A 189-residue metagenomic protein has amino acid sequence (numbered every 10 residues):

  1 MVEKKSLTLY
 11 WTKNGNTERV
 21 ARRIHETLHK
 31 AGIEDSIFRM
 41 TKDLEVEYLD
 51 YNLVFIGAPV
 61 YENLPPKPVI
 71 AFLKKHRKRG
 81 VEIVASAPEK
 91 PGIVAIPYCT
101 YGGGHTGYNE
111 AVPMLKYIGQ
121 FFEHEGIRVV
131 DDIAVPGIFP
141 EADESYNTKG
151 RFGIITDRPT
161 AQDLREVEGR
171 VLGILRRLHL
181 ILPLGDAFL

Functional and structural regions predicted by a protein language model:
E3, N16, T27-A31, S36 (+2 more regions): FMN-binding flavodoxin-like domain, especially the glycine-rich phosphate-binding loop
K5-L9: Conserved beta-strand elements of the Class I
W11, F38: Cofactor-binding loops of NAD(P)H-dependent oxidoreductases, dominated by short-chain dehydrogenase/reductases
T12-R19: Glycine-rich NAD(P) Rossmann-fold beta1-alpha1 loop
R22-I24: Short amphipathic alpha-helix
M40-D43: Conserved SAM/SAH-binding loop
Y48-L49: A short, aliphatic-rich alpha-helical micro-motif
